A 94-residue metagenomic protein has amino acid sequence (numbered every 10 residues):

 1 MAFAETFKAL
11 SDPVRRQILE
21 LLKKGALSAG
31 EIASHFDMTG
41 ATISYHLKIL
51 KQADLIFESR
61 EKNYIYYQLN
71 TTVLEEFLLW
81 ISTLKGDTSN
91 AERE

Functional and structural regions predicted by a protein language model:
M1-A2, K8, V73-E94: Amphipathic alpha-helical dimerization/coiled-coil segments that flank or bridge DNA-binding/regulatory modules
A2-T39, E61-V73: N-terminal helix-turn-helix DNA-binding core of bacterial DNA-binding proteins
E5, Y45-K48, S59: Short, low-complexity interaction segments enriched in Ser/Thr/Pro/Gly
P13, L50, E76, W80: Solvent-exposed, charged/polar functional surfaces in cytosolic regulatory/catalytic domains
S34, Y45, K51-Q52: Alpha-helical residues within the helix-turn-helix
A41-I43: DNA-recognition element of transcription regulators
